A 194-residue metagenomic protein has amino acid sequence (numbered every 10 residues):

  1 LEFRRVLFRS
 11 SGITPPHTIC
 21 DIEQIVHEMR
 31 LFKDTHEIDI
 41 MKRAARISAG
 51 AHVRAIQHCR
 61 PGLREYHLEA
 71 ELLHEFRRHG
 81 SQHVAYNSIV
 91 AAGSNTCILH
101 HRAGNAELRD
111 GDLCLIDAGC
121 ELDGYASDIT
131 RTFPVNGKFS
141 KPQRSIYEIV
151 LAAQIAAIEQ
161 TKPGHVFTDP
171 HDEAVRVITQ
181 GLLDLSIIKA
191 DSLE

Functional and structural regions predicted by a protein language model:
L1-E194: Active-site neighborhoods and metal-handling regions in enzymes and metal-associated proteins
